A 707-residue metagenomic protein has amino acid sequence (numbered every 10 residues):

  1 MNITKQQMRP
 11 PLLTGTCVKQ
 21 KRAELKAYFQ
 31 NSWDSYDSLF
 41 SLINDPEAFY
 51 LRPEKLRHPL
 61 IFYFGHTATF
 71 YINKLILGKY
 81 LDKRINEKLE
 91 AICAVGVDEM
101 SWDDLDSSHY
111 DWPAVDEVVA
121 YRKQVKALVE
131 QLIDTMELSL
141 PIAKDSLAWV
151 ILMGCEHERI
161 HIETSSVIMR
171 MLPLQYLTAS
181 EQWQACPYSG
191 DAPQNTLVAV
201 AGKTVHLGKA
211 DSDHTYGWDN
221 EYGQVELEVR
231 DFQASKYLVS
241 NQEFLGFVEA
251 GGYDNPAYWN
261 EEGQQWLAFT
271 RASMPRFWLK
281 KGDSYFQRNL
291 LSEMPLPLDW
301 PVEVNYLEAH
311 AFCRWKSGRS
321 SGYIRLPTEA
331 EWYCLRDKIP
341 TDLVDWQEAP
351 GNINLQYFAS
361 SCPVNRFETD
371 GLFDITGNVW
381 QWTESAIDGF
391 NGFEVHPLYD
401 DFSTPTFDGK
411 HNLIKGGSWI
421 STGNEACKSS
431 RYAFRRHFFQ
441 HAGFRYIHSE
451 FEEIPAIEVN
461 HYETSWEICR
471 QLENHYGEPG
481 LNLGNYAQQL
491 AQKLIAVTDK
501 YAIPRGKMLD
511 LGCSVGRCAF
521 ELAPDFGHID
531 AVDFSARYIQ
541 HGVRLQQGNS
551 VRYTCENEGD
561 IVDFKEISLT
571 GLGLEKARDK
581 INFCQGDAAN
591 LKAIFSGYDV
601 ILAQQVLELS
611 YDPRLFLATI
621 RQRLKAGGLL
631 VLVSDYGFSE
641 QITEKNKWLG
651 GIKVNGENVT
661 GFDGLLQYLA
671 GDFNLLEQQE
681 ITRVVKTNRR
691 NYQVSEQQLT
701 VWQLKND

Functional and structural regions predicted by a protein language model:
N2-Q7, D34, E47-E99, T135-G190 (+9 more regions): Short, contiguous alpha-helical
A114-K126, W218-G251, L279-I339, L355-D370 (+1 more regions): Short aromatic-cysteine micro-motif
E221-V225, E249-A272, T376-E453: Surface-exposed recognition segments
Q547-N590: S-adenosyl-L-methionine
N557-I561, I642-Q679: Conserved Class I S-adenosyl-L-methionine
A589-I601: A short acidic, Gly/Pro-enriched loop at the edge of an enzyme's catalytic core that lines a small-molecule cofactor
R614-A626: A short glycine-rich, Lys/Arg-flanked "PGG" loop and its adjoining helix->strand segment in the class I
G627-D635: Conserved beta-strand signature within the Rossmann-like core of class I S-adenosyl-L-methionine
